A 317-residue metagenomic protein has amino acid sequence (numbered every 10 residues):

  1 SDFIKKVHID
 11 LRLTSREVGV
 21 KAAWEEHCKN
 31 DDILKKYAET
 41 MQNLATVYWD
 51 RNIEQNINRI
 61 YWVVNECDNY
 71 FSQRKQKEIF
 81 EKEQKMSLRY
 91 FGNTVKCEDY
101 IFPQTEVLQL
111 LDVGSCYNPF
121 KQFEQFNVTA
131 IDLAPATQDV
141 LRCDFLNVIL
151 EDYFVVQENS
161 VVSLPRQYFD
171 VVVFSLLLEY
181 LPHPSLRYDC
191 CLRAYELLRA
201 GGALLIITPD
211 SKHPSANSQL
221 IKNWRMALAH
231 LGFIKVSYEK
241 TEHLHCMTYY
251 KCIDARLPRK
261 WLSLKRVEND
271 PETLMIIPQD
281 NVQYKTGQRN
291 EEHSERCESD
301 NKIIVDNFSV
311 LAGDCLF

Functional and structural regions predicted by a protein language model:
S1-Q109, P119-F123, A255-L257, L264-F317: N-terminal accessory regions of S-adenosyl-L-methionine
L111-G114, D132: Conserved S-adenosyl-L-methionine
N127-D132, R142: Conserved SAM-binding motif I beta-strand of class I
L146-V172: A short acidic, Gly/Pro-enriched loop at the edge of an enzyme's catalytic core that lines a small-molecule cofactor
V162-P165, L186-A203: A short glycine-rich, Lys/Arg-flanked "PGG" loop and its adjoining helix->strand segment in the class I
D170, F174-Y180: Residues lining the SAM
A203-L231: Conserved class I S-adenosyl-L-methionine
N223-Y238, Y250-K260: A SAM-dependent methyltransferase catalytic signature shared across enzymes that methylate proteins
